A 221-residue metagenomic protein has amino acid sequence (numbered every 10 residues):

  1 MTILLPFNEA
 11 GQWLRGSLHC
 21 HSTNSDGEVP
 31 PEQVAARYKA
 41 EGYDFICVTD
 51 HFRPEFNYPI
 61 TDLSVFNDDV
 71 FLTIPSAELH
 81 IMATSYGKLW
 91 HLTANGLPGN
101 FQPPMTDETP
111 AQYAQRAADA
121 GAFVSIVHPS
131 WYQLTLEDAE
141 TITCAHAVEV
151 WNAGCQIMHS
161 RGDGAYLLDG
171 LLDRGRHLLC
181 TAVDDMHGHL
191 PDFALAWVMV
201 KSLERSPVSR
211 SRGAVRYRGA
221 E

Functional and structural regions predicted by a protein language model:
T2-V127, Q133-C144, E149-G170, R174 (+1 more regions): A metal-dependent hydrolase metal-coordination microenvironment
L97-N100, R176, A214, A220: Intrinsically disordered, low-complexity regions
G175-H177, S202: Extended two-metal-dependent nuclease catalytic cores across DNA- and RNA-processing enzymes
H189-E221: Catalytic cores of secreted or luminal carbohydrate-active enzymes
